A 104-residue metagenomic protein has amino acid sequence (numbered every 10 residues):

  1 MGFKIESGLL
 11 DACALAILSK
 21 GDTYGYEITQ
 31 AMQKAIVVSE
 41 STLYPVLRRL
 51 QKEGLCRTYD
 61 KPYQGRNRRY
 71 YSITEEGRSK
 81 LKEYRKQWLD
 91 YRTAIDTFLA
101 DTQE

Functional and structural regions predicted by a protein language model:
G2-T42: N-terminal helix-turn-helix DNA-binding core of bacterial DNA-binding proteins
L47-L50: Short, hydrophobic-biased segments on the C-terminal half of alpha helices that form "recognition helices"
E53-N67, S72: Beta-hairpin "wing" of winged helix-turn-helix
K82-E104: Amphipathic alpha-helical dimerization/coiled-coil segments that flank or bridge DNA-binding/regulatory modules
